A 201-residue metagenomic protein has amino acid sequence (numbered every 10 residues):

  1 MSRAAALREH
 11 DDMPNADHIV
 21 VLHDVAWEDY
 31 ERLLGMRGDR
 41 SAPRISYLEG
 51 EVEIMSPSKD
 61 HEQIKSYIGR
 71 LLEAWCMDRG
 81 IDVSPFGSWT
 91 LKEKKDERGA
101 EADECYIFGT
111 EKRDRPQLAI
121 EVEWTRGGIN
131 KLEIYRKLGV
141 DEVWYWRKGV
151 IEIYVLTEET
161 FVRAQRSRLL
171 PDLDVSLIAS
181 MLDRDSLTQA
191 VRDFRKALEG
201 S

Functional and structural regions predicted by a protein language model:
M1-S46: Polyampholytic, low-complexity intrinsically disordered segments
S2-V21, R70-W75, R79-L138, W144-S201: C-terminal interaction segment
A26-D29, D60-Y67, G127: Short amphipathic alpha-helical segments
G38-S41, L48, P85, A100: Short, basic and Ser/Thr-rich N-terminal targeting/leader segments
R44-E49, K112: Short, flexible turn/loop "capping" segments at secondary-structure junctions
I45, V143-W144: His/acidic/aromatic-lined binding-pocket segments of jelly-roll/cupin-type domains and related regulatory beta-sandwich
E49-V52, P57, H61-G69: Nuclease catalytic cores
